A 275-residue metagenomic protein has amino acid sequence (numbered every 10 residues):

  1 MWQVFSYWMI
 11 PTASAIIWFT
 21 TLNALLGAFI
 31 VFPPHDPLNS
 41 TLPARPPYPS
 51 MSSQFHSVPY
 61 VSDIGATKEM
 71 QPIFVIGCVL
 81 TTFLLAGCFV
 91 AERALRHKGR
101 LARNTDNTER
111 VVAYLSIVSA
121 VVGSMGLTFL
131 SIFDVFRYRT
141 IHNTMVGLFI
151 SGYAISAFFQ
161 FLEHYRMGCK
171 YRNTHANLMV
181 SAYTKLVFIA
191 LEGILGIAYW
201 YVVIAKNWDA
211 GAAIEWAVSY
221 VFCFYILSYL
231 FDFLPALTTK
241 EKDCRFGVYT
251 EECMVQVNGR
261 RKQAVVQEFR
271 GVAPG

Functional and structural regions predicted by a protein language model:
M1, T238-G275: Intrinsically disordered, low-complexity terminal tails of fungal membrane proteins
M1-R93: N-terminal topogenic module of multi-pass integral membrane proteins
M1-S14, G87-S119, T140, F159-F188 (+1 more regions): Helix-loop boundary elements of multi-pass alpha-helical membrane proteins
M1-V4, S52-F74, N104-L115, S131 (+2 more regions): Juxtamembrane membrane-interface segments at transmembrane-helix boundaries in membrane proteins
A15, N143-A157, A182-L234: Extracellular loop 3-seventh transmembrane helix
G27-S40, G65-P72, T128-L148, R166-R172 (+1 more regions): Membrane-lumen (extracellular) interface motif
A28-S62, R96-N107, L148, K170-A176 (+2 more regions): Interhelical loop segments of eukaryotic multi-pass membrane proteins
V75-A91, D106-M167, I189-G196: Membrane-embedded alpha-helical bundle segments of multi-pass proteins
